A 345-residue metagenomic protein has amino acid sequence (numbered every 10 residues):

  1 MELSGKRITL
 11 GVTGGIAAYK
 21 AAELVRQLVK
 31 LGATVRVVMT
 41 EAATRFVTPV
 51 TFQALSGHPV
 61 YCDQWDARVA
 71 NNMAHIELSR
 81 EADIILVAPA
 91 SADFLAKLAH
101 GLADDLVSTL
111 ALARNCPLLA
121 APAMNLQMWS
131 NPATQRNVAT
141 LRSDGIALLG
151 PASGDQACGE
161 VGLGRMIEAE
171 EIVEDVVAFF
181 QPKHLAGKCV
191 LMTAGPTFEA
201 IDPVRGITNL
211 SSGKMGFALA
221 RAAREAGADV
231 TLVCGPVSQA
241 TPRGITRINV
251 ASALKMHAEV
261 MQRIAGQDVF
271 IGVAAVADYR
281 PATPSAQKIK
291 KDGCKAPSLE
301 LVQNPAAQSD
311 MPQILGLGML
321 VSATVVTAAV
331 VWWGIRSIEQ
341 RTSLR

Functional and structural regions predicted by a protein language model:
M1-L118, N125-G213, F217-S309, Q313 (+4 more regions): A cross-family phosphate/adenosyl-ligand binding-site feature
D310, Q340-R345: Intrinsically disordered, highly charged
A328: A metal-dependent hydrolase metal-coordination microenvironment
